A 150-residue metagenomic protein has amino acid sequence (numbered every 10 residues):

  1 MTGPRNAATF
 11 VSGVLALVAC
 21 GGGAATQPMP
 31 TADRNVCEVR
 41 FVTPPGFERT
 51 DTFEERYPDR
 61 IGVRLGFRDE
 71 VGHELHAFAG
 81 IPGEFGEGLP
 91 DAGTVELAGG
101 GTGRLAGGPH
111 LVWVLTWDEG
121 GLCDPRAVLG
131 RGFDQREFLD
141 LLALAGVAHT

Functional and structural regions predicted by a protein language model:
M1-V18: Sec-dependent bacterial lipoprotein signal peptides
G21-A24: Bacterial signal peptide processing site
M29-L111: Short, solvent-exposed recognition patches
V39-R40, F47, P125-T150: Surface-exposed amphipathic alpha-helical segments
E74, C123-D124: Short, mixed charged/polar active-site loops that provide acid/base catalysis or chelate metal/phosphate cofactors
W113-G120: A short, hydrophobic, proline-anchored segment that marks a local hinge/packing element in signaling and regulatory
